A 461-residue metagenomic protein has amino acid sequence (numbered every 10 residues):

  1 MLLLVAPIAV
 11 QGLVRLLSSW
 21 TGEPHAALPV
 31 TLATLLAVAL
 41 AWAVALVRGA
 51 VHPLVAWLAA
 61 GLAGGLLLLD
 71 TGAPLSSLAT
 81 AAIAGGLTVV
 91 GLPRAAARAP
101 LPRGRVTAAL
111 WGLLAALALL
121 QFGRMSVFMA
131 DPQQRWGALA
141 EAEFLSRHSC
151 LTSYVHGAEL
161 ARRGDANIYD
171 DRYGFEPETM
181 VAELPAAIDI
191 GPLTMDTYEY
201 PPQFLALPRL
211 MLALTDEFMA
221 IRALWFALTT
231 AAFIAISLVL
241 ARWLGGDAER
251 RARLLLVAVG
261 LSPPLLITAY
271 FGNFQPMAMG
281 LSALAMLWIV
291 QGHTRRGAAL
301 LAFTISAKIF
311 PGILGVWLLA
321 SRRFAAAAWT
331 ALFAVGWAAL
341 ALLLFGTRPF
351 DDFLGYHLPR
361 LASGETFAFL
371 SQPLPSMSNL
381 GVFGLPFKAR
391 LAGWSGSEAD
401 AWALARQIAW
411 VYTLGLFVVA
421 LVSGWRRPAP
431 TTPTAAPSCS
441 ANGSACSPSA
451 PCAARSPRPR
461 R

Functional and structural regions predicted by a protein language model:
M1-R296, R323-P459: Primarily membrane-embedded glycan-assembly and transfer machineries that use lipid-linked glycans
D70-L75, A299-L319, A454-R461: Transmembrane helices and adjacent periplasmic/lumenal helix-loop junctions of polyprenol-phosphate-dependent
